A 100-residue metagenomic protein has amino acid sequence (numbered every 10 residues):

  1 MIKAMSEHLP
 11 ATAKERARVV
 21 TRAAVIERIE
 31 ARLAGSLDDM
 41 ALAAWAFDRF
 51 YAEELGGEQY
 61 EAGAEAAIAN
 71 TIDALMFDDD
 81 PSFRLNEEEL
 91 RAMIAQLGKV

Functional and structural regions predicted by a protein language model:
M1-V100: Acidic, Ser/Pro/Thr-rich low-complexity regulatory regions and the short amphipathic helical interaction modules they
